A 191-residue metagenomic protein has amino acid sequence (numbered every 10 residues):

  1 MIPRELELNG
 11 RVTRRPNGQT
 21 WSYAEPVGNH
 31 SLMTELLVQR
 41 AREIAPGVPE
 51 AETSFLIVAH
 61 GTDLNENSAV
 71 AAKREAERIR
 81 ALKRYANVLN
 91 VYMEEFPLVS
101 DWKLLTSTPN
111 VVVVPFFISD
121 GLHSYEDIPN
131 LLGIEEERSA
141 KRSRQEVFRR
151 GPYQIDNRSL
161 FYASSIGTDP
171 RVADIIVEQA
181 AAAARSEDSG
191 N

Functional and structural regions predicted by a protein language model:
M1-N191: Extended amphipathic ligand-handling, pore-lining, and cofactor/metal-binding catalytic surfaces
